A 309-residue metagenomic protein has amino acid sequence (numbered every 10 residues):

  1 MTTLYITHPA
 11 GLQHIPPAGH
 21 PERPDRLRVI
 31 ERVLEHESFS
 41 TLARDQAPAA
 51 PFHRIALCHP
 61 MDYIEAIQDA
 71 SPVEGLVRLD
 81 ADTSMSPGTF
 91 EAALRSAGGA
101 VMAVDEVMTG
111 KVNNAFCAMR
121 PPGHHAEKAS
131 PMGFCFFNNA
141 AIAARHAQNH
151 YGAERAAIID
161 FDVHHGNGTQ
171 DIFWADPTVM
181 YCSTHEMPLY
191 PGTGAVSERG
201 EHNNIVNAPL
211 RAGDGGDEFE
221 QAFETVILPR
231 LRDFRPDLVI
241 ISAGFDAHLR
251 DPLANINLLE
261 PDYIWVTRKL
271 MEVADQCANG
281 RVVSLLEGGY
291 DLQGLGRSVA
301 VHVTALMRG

Functional and structural regions predicted by a protein language model:
M1-I159, H164-G309: HDAC/HDAC-like amidohydrolase catalytic core signature
